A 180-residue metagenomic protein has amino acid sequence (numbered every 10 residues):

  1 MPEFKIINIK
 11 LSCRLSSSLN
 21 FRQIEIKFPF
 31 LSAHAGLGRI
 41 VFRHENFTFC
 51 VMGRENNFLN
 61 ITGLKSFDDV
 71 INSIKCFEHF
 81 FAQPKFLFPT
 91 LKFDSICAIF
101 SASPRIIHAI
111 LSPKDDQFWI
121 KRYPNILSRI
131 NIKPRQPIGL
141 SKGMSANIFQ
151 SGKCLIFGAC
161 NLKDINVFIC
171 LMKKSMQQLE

Functional and structural regions predicted by a protein language model:
M1-N147, S151-L155, A159-E180: Intrinsically disordered, low-complexity polar/charged tails and linkers
